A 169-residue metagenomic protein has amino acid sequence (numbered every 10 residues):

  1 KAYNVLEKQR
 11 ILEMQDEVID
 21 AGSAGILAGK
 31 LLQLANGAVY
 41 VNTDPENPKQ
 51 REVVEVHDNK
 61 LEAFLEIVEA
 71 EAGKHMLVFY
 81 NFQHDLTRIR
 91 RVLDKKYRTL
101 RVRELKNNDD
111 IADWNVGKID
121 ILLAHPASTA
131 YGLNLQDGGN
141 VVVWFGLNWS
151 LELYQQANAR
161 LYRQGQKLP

Functional and structural regions predicted by a protein language model:
K1-Q136: Conserved Helicase C-terminal RecA-like lobe
V39-N42, G165, P169: Short amphipathic alpha-helical interaction/hinge segments
H75, V141, P169: Residues at the starts of beta-strands that form the adenosine-phosphate
L122, V141-V142, L161: Short, well-ordered beta-strand core segments
A127, G146-N148, L161: Conserved Walker B
N134-L147: A short beta-strand element within the Helicase C-terminal
S150-L168: Conserved SF2 helicase motif VI
